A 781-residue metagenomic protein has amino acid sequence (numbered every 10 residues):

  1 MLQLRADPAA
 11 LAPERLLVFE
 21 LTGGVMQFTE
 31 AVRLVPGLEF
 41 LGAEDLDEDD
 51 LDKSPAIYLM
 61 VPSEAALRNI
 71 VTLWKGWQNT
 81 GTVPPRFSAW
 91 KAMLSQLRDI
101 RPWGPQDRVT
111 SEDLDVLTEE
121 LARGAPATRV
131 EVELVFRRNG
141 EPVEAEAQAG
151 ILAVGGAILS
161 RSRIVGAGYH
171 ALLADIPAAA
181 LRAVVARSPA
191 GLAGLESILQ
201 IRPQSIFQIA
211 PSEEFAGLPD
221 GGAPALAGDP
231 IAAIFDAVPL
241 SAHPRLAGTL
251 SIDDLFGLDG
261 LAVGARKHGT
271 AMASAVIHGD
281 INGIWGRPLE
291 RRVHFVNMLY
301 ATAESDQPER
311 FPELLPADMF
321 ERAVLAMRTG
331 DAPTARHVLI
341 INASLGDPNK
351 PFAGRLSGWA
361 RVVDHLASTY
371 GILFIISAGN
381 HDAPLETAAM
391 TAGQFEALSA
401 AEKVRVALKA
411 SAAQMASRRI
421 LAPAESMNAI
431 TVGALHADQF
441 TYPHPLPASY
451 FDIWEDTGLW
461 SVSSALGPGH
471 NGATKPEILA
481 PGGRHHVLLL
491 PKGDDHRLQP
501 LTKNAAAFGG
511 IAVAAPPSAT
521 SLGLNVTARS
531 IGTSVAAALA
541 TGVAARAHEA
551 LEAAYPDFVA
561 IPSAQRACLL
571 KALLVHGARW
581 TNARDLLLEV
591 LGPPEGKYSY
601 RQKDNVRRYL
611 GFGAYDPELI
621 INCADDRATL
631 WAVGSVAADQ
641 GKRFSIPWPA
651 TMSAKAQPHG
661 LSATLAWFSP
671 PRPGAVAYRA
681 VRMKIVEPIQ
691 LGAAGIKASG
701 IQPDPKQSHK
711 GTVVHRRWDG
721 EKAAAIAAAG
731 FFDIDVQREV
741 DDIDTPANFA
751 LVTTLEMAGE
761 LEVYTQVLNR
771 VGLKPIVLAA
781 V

Functional and structural regions predicted by a protein language model:
M1-A6, R33-T128, A145-A223: Autoinhibitory propeptides
L2-G24, E120-R138: Short glycine-/aliphatic-rich beta-strand segments at the starts of folded cytosolic domains
E146, S162, T302-S426, D438-Q439 (+3 more regions): Substrate-binding/access-modulating region of protease and related hydrolase catalytic domains
S197, N380-D495: Structured lumen-facing ectodomains of secretory-pathway proteins
G221-D254, D259-L315, R336, P351-F352 (+8 more regions): Subtilisin-like serine protease catalytic core
I231-L255, L435-F451, W460-A537, A554: Catalytic-core environment of secreted peptidases
G379, L591-V686: Secreted peptidase-domain scaffold signal
R679-G692, A725-V781: C-terminal edge strands of extracellular/lumenal beta-sandwich accessory domains
